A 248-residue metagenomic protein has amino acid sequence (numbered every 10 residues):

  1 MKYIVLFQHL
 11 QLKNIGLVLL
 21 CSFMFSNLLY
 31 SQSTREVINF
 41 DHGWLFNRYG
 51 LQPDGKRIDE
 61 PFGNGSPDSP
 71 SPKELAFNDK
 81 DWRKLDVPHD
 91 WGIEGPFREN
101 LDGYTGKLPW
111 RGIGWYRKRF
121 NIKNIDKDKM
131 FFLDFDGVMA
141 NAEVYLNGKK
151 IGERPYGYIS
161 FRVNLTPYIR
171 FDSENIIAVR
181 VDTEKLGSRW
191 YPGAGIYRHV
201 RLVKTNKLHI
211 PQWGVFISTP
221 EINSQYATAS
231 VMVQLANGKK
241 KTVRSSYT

Functional and structural regions predicted by a protein language model:
M1-L12: N-terminal secretory signal peptides that target proteins for export/translocation
G16-N27: Bacterial N-terminal signal peptides
S31-E99, I176-D182, G187, I196 (+1 more regions): Accessory carbohydrate-binding/adhesion or oligomerization-edge regions at the termini of glycan-active proteins
F40-D41, D79, R117, Y197 (+2 more regions): Hydrophobic residues on conserved beta-strands that form the core of alpha/beta folds
N47-L51, E94, G106, R111-S218 (+1 more regions): Accessory beta-strand-rich segments of carbohydrate-active enzymes
F77-K80, G106, S245: Alpha-mannosidase-like glycoside hydrolase catalytic domains involved in N-glycan trimming, generalizing to other
L146, A227-T248: Beta-strand-rich binding/interaction modules
T219-A227: Short, solvent-exposed loop/linker segments at the N-terminal edge of repeated beta-sheet extracellular domains
